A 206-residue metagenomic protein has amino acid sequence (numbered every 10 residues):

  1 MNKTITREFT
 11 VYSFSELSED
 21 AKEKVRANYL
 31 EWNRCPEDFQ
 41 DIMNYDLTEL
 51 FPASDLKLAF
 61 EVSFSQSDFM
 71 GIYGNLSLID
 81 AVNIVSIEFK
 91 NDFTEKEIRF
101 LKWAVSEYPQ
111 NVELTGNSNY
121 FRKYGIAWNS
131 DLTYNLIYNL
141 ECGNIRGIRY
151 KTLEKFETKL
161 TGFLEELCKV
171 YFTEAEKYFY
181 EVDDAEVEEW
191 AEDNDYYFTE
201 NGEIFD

Functional and structural regions predicted by a protein language model:
N2-D206: Alpha-helical propensity feature that highlights long, continuous alpha-helices across diverse contexts
